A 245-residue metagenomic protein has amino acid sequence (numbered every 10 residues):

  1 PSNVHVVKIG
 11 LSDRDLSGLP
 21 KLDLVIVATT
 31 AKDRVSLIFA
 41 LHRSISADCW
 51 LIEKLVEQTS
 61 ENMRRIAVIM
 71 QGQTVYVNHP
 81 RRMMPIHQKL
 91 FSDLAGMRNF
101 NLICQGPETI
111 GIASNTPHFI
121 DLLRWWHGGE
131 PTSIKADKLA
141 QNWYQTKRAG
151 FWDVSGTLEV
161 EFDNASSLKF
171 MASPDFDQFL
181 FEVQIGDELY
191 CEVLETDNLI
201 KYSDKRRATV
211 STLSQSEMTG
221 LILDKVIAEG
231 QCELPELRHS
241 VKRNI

Functional and structural regions predicted by a protein language model:
P1-C49, A149-F151: N-terminal glycine-/serine-/threonine-rich beta1-alpha1-beta2 phosphate-ribose binding loop of Rossmann-like
V4-V6, V75-V77, I134, L168-F170: Generic structural signal for residues in well-ordered beta-strands
R14-L19, L24-V27, I52, V56-I110 (+1 more regions): A contiguous active-site-proximal alpha/beta segment in oxidoreductase catalytic domains
K21-T29, T74, D224-I245: C-terminal helix-rich "cap/oligomerization" subdomain common to oxidoreductases
V35, M84-P85, S114-R124, E217-L221 (+1 more regions): A structural signal for well-ordered alpha-helical segments within the folded catalytic domains of diverse enzymes
I45, M70-Q73, M97, H127-E130 (+1 more regions): A structural signal for short coil/turn segments at secondary-structure junctions
I103-Q178: Rossmann-like dinucleotide-binding domain that binds NAD(P)(H)
D153, E161-D224, Q231-E236: NAD(P)-dinucleotide binding in Rossmann-like oxidoreductases
